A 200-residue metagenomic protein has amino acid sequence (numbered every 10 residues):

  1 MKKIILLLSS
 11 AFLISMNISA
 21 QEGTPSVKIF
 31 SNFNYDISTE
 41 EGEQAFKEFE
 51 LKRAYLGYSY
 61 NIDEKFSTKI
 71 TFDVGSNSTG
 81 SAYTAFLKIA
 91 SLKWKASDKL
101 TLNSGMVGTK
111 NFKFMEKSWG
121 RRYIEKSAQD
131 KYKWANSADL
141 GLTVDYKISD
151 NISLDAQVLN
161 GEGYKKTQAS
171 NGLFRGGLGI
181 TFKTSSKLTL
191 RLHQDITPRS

Functional and structural regions predicted by a protein language model:
L7-S15: Bacterial N-terminal signal peptides
M16-A20: Sec/Tat signal peptide C-region and signal peptidase I cleavage site
Q21, E64, D98-K99, D150 (+1 more regions): Short coil turns and loop connectors of transmembrane beta-barrels in diderm outer membranes and organellar homologs
K28-G42, T79, K99-T181, R191-H193 (+1 more regions): Surface-exposed coil loops of outer-membrane beta-barrel proteins
N34-K52, I70: Surface-exposed strand-loop-strand hairpins of Gram-negative outer-membrane beta-barrel proteins
F49-S76, D145-K147, N151-L154: Surface-exposed extracellular loop regions of Gram-negative outer-membrane beta-barrel proteins
A54-L56, A90-L92, L142, L178: Membrane-embedded beta-strands of outer-membrane beta-barrel proteins, especially the hydrophobic/small aromatic
Y58-E64, W94-K95, M106, Y146 (+1 more regions): Residue-level signature of outer-membrane beta-barrel architecture
